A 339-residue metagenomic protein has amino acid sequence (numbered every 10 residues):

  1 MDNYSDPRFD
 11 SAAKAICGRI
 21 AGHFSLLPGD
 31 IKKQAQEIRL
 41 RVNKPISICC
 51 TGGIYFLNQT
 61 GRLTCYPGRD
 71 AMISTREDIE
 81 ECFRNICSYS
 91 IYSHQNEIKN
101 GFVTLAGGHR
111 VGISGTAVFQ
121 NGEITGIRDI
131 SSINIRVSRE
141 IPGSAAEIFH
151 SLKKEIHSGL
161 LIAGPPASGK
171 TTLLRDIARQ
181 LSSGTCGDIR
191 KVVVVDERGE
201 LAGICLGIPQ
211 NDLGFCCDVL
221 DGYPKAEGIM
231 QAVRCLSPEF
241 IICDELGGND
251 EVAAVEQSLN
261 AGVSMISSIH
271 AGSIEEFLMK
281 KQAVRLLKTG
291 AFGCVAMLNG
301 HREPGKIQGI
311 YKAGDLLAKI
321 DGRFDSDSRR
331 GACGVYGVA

Functional and structural regions predicted by a protein language model:
M1-G107: N-terminal accessory targeting/assembly segments
Y89-I156: P-loop NTP-binding catalytic core
R110, A117-Q120, E140-I141, H157-G159 (+8 more regions): Conserved nucleotide-binding/hydrolysis micro-motifs of P-loop NTPases
Q120, T125-R128, G293-A339: Conserved P-loop NTPase
S144-E197: P-loop NTPase nucleotide-binding module
K154-E155, P165-P166, S183-G187, P209-D212 (+3 more regions): Conserved catalytic network of the ASCE P-loop NTPase/AAA+ motor domain
L181-M230: P-loop NTPase switch/communication element
L236-G300: Conserved P-loop NTPase nucleotide-binding/switch module
